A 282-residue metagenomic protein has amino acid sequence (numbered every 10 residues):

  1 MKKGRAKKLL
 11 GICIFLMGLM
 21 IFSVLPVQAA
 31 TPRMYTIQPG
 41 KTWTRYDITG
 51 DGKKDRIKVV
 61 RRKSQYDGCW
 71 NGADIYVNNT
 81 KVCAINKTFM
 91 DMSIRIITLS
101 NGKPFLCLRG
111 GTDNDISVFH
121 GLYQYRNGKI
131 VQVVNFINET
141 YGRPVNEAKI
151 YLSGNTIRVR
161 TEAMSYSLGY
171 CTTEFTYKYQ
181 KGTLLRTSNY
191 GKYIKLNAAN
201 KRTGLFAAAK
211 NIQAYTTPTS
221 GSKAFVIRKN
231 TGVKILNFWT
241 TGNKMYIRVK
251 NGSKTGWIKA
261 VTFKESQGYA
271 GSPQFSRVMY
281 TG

Functional and structural regions predicted by a protein language model:
K2-C13: Bacterial N-terminal signal peptides that target proteins for export
I12-S23: Bacterial N-terminal signal peptides
I21-R33: Sec-dependent signal peptide cleavage junction
R33-M34, K81-K87, V134: A short beta-strand motif characteristic of beta-propeller blades
D51: Acidic carboxylate motifs that coordinate Ca2+ or other divalent cations, activating on Asp/Glu
D91-Q124, K129-G204: Short aromatic loop motif centered on NTY/YTY
T183-T216, T262-G282: SH3-family beta-barrel domains
V226-V278: SH3/SH3-like beta-barrel superfamily modules
